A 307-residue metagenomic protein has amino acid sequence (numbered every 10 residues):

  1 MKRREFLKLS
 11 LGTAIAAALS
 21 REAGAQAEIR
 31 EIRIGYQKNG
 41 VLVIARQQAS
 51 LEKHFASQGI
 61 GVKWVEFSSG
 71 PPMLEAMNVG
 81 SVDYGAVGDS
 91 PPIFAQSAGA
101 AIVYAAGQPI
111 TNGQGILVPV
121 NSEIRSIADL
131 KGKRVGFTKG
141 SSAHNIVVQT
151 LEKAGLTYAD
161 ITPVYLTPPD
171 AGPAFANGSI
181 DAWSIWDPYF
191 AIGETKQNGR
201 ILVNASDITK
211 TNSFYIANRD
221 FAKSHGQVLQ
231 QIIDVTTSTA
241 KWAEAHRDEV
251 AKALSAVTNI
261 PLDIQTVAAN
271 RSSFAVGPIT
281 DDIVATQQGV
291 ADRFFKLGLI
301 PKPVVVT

Functional and structural regions predicted by a protein language model:
E5-A25: N-terminal export signals
Q26-T157, T162-Y165, D181-D187, L202 (+1 more regions): Short, glycine-/small- and polar/acidic-enriched structural segments that line small-molecule recognition paths
H54, A76, K133, T138 (+9 more regions): Structured segments of extracytoplasmic/periplasmic soluble domains in secreted or envelope-associated proteins
S90, P163-V164, P169-A256: Pocket-lining segment of extracytoplasmic ligand-binding domains
I93, V148, A191, Q288-A291: Predominant activation on well-ordered alpha-helical scaffold segments within soluble catalytic domains
K223-P301: Secondary-structure end/capping motifs
K302-T307: Hinge/cleft segment of the Venus flytrap/periplasmic-binding protein
